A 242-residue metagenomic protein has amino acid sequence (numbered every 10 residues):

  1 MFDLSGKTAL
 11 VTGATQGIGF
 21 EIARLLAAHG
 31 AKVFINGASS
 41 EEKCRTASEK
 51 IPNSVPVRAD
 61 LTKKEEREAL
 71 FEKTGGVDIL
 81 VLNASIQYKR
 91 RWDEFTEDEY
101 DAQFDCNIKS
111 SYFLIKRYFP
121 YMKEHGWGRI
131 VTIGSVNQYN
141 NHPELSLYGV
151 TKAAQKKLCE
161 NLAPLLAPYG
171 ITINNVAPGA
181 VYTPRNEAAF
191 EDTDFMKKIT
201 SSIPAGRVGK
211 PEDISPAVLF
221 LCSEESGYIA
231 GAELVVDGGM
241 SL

Functional and structural regions predicted by a protein language model:
T8, T15-Q16: Conserved glycine-rich cofactor-binding loop
R91-W92, T96-F104, F195, I199: Substrate-binding pocket helix/loop in short-chain dehydrogenase/reductase
D93, N140-S146, P168, G206 (+1 more regions): Active-site loop immediately N-terminal to the catalytic Tyr-X3-Lys motif of short-chain dehydrogenase/reductase
I115, T151, C159: Active-site helix of classical SDR
W127, R207-V236, S241: C-terminal substrate-recognition "lid" of short-chain dehydrogenase/reductases
S135: Residue(s) in the substrate-gating loop at a strand-loop-helix junction that position the organic substrate next
A167, T172, I229-G231: Short, small/polar-rich loop/turn modules that mediate ligand/substrate recognition or access, typified
